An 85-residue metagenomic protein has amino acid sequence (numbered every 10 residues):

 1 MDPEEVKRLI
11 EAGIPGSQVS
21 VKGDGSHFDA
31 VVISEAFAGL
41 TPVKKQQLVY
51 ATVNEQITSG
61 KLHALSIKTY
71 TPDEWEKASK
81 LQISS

Functional and structural regions predicted by a protein language model:
M1-S85: N-terminal, polar/charged subdomain of small-to-medium soluble alpha/beta proteins
